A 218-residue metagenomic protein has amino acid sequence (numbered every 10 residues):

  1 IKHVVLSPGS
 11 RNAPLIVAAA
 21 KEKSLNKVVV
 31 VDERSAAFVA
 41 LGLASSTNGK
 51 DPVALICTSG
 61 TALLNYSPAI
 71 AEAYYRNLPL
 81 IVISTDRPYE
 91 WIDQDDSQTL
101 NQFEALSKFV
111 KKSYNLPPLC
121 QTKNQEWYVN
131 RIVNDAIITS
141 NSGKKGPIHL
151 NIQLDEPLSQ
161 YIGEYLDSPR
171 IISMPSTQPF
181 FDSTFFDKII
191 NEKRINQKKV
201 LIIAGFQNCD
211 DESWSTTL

Functional and structural regions predicted by a protein language model:
I1-L218: N-terminal alpha/beta PP-like core and its mobile active-site loop of ThDP/TPP-dependent enzymes
